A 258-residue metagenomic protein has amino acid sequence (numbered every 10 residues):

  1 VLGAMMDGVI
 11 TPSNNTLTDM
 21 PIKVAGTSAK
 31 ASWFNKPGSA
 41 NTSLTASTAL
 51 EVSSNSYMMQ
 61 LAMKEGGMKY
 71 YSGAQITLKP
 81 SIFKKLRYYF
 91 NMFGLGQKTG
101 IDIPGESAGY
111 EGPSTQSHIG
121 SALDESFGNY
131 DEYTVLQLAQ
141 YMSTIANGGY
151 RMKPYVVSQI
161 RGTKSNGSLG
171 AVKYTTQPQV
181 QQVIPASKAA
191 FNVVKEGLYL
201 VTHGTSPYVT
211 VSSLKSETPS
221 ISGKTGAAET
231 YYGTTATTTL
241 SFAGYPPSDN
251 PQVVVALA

Functional and structural regions predicted by a protein language model:
G3-L257: Beta-lactam-recognizing serine transpeptidase/beta-lactamase-like catalytic domain environment
